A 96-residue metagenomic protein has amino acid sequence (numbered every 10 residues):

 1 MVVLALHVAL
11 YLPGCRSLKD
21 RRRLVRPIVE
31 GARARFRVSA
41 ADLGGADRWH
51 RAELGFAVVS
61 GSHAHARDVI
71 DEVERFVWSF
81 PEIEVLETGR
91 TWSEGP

Functional and structural regions predicted by a protein language model:
M1-S39, F76: N-terminal first-folded block
L6-L10, L54-F56, T88-R90: A structural signal for short, well-ordered beta-strand segments
A9, D42-A46, R67-E72: A general secondary-structure boundary signal
F36, A52, E84: Residue-level signal for beta-strand positions within conserved beta-sheet cores that form or flank
R37-G44, L86-E87: A short linear hydrophobic-aromatic micro-motif
A41-S62, E94: Short, charge-patterned binding micro-sites
S60-P96: C-terminal structural segments of small proteins and small subunits
